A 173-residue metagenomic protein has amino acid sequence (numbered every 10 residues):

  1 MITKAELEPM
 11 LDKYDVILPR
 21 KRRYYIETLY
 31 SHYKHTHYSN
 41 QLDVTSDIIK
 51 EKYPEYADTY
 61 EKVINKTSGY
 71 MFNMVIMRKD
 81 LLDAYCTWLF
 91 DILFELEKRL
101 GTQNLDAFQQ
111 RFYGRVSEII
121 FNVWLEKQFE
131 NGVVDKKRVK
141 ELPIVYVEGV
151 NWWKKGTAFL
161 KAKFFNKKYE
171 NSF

Functional and structural regions predicted by a protein language model:
M1-F173: ER/Golgi luminal nucleotide-sugar-dependent glycosyltransferases, focusing on the catalytic module
